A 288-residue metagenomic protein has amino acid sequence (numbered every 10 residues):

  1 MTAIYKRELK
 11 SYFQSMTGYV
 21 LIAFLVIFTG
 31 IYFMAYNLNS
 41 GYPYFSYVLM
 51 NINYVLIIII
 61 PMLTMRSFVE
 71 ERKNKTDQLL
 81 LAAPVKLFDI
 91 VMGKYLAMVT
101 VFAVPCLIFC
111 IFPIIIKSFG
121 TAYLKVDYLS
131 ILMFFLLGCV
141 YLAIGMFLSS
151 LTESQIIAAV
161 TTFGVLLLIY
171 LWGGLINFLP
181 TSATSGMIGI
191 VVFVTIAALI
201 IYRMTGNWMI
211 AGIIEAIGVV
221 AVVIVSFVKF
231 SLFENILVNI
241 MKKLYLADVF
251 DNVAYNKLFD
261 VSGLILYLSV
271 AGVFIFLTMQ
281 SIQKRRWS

Functional and structural regions predicted by a protein language model:
M1-E70, I111, I200-E215, V223-N235 (+1 more regions): Hydrophobic alpha-helical transmembrane segments
A3, R7-S11, Q78-A82, N239-K242: Short amphipathic alpha-helical coupling elements at transmembrane boundaries
Y19, F88, Q155-I156, S262: Residues that define the loop-to-transmembrane-helix transition and helix capping in multi-pass membrane transporters
T29-Y36, S40-V55, G93, A97-G164 (+1 more regions): Secretory targeting signals
Y32-A35, Q155-V253: Transmembrane helix segments
V48-L49, Y128-S130, V249-V261: Short aromatic-rich membrane-water interface segments that cap or initiate transmembrane helices in multi-pass membrane
M50-Y54, S130-L137, A183-T195, G212-I213 (+1 more regions): Alpha-helical transmembrane segments of polytopic membrane proteins
S67-A97: Helix-loop-helix units of permease transmembrane domains in multi-pass membrane transporters, especially ABC
